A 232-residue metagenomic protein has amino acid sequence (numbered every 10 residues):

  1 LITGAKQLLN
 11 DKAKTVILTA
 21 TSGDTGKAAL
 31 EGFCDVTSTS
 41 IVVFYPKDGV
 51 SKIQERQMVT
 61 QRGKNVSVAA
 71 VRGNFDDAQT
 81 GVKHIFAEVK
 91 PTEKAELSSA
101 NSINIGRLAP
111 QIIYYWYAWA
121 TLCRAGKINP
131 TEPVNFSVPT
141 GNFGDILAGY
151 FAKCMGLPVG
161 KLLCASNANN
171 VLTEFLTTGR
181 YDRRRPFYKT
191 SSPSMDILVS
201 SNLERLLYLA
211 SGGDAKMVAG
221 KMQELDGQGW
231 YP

Functional and structural regions predicted by a protein language model:
L1-P232: PLP-dependent amino-acid enzyme catalytic core
